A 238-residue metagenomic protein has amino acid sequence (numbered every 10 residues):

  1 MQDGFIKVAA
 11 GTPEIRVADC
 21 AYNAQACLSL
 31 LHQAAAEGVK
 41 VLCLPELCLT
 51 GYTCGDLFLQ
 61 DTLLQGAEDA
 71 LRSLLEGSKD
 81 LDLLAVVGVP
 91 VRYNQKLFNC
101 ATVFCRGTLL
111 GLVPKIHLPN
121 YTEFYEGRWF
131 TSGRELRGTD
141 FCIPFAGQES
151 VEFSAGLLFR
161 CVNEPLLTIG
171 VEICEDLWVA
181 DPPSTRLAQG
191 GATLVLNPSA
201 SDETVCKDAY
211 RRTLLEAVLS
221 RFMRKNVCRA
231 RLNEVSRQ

Functional and structural regions predicted by a protein language model:
M1-Q238: Enzyme catalytic cores with a strong preference for nitrogen-chemistry domains
